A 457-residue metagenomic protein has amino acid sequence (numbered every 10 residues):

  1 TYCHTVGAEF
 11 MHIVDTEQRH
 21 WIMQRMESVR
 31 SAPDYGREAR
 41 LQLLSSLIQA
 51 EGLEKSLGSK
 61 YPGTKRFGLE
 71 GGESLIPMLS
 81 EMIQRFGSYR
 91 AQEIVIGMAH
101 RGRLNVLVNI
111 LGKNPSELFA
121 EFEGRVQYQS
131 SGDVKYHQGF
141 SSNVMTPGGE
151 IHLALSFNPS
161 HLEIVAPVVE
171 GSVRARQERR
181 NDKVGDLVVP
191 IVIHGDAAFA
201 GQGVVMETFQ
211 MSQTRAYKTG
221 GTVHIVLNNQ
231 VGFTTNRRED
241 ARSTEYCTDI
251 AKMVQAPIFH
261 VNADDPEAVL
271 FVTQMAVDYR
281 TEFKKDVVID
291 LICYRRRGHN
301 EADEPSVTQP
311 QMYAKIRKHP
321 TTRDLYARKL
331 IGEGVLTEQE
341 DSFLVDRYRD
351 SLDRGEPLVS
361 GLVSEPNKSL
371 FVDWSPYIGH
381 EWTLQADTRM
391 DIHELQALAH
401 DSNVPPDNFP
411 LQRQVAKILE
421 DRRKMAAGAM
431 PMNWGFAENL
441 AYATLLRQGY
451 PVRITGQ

Functional and structural regions predicted by a protein language model:
T1-V205, F209-V223, L227-D240, I250 (+4 more regions): Conserved internal helical-beta-strand scaffold that buttresses enzyme catalytic cores
T234-T244, K252-V288, I292-G298, S306: Conserved phosphate-handling catalytic cores of large alpha/beta enzymes
C247: The catalytic "switch" region of P-loop NTPases
T308-P310: A mobile, often basic/glycine-rich helix-loop segment that functions as the active-site lid/recognition loop
A314-K318: Flexible glycine-/small-residue-enriched beta->alpha junction loops that bind anionic phosphate/pyrophosphate groups
